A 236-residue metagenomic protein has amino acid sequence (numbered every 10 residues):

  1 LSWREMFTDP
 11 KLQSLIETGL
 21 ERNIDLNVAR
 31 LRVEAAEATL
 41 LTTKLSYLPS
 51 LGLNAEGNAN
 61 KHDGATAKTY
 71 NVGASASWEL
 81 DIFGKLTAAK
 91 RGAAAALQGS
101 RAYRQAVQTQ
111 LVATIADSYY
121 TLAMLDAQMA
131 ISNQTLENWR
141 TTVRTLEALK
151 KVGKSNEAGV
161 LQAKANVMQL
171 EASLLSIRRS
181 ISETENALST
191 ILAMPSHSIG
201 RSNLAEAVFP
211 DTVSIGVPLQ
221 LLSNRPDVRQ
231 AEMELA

Functional and structural regions predicted by a protein language model:
S2, P10-K11, L15-T18, R22 (+4 more regions): Small/polar-residue-enriched beta-strand and adjacent coil segments characteristic of outer-membrane beta-barrel
A35-T39, V167-L170: A short structural micro-motif
L86, A102-V217: Periplasmic alpha-helical coiled-coil/stalk elements that build and connect Gram-negative outer-membrane
